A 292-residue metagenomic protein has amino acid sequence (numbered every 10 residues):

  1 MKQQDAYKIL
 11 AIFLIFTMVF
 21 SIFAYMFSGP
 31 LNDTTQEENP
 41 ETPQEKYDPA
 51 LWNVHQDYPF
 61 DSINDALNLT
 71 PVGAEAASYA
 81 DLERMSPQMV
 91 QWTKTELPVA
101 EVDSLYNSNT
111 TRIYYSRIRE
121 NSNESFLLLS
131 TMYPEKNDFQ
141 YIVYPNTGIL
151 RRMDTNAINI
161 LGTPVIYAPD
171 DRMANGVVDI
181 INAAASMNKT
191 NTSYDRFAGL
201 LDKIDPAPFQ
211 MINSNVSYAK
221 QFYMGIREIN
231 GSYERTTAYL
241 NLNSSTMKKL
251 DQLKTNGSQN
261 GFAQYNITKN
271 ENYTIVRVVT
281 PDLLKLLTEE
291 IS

Functional and structural regions predicted by a protein language model:
M1-Y7: Short, Lys/Arg-rich N-terminal segment immediately upstream of the first membrane anchor
I9-Y25: Hydrophobic membrane-insertion alpha-helices, especially the h-region of bacterial N-terminal signal peptides
Y25-F126, M132-Q140, D195-K203, T268-S292: Structural boundary/hinge residues at secondary-structure and domain interfaces
L31, T35-N39, D205-S292: Leucine-rich, highly hydrophobic segment in Treponema pallidum outer-membrane-associated proteins
Y47, H55-L67, A77-Y79, E96-L105 (+1 more regions): An internal, short helix-loop-strand segment that often contains or flanks glycine-aspartate motifs
P71, L97, I181-A185, K254-S258 (+1 more regions): Generic secondary-structure transition motif, activating predominantly at the C-termini of alpha-helices
N137-T155, D251-I267: A cross-kingdom feature marking solvent-exposed beta-strand/loop segments within repeated, beta-rich binding/scaffold
